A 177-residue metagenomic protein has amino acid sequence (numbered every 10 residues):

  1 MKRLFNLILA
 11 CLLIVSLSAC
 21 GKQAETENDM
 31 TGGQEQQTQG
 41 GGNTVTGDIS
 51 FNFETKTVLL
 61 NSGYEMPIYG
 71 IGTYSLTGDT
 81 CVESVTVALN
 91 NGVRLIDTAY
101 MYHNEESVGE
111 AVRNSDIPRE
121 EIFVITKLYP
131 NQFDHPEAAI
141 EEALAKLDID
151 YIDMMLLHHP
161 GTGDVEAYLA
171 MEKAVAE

Functional and structural regions predicted by a protein language model:
R3-A10: Sec-dependent signal peptide recognition, specifically the positively charged N-region followed immediately by
V15-A19: C-terminal motif of bacterial Sec signal peptides marking the signal peptidase cleavage site
K22, N28-I122, K173-A176: N-terminal binding-site loop/beta-alpha segment at the start of enzyme catalytic domains that lines or forms
I71, T98, T126, M154-L157: Conserved beta-strand positions
L76-D79, A99-S107, Y129-H135, H159-V165: Acidic-and-aromatic substrate-binding clefts and catalytic sites of carbohydrate-active enzymes
E121-F123, D150-Y151: Short, basic/glycine-rich phosphate-binding loops at helix/coil junctions that contact nucleotide phosphates
D134-E177: Glycine/proline-rich, positively charged, aromatic-decorated active-site loop/lid region on the catalytic face
